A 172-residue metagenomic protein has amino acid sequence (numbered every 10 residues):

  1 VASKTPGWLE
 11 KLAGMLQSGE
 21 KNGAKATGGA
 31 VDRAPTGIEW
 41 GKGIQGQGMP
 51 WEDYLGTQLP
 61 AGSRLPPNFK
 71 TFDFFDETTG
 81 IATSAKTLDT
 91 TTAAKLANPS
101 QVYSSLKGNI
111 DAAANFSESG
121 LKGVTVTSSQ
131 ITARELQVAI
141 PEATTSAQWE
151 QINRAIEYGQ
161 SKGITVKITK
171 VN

Functional and structural regions predicted by a protein language model:
S3-N172: Catalytic toxin/effector domains delivered as secreted proteins or via bacterial secretion systems
